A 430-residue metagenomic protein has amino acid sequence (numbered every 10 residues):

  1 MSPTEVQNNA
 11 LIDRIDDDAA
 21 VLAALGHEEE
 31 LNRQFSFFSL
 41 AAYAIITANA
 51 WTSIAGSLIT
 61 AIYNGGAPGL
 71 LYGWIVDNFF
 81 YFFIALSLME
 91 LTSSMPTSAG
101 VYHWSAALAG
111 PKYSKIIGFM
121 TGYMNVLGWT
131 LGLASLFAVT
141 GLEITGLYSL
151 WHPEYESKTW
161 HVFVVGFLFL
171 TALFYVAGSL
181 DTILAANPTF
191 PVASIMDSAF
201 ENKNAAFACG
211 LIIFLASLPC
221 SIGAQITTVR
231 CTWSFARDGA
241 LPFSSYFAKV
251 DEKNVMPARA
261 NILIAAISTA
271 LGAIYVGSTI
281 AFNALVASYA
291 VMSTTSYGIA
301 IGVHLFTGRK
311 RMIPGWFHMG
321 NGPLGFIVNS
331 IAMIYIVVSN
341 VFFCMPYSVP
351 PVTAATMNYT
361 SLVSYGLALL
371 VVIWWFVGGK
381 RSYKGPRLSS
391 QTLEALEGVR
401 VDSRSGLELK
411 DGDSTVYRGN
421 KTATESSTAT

Functional and structural regions predicted by a protein language model:
M1-Q34, I301-I327, F343-T430: Terminal cytosolic tails of multi-pass membrane transporters, especially the segment immediately following the final
L22-L142, S348-V349: Transmembrane helix-boundary motif of multi-pass solute transporters/channels
S53-L58, N204, I267-A284, R309-K310 (+1 more regions): Transmembrane helix-loop junctions in multi-pass membrane proteins
T60-G65, G69, Y148-H161, A208 (+5 more regions): Transmembrane helix-loop boundary segments of multi-pass membrane transporters
G69, F163-T171, C231-S234: Junctions where cytoplasmic loops transition into the N-terminal start of transmembrane alpha-helices in multi-pass
T97, T121-G141, N204-F243, L285-I301: Membrane-helix boundary/coupling elements in multi-pass transport proteins
H103-P111, S149-L150, V165-I222, L241-A284 (+1 more regions): TM-loop-TM module centered on a large, flexible mid-protein loop between adjacent transmembrane helices in multi-pass
G118, Y148-V162, A260-A270, A332-Y335 (+1 more regions): Transmembrane alpha-helical segments of multi-pass small-molecule transport proteins
